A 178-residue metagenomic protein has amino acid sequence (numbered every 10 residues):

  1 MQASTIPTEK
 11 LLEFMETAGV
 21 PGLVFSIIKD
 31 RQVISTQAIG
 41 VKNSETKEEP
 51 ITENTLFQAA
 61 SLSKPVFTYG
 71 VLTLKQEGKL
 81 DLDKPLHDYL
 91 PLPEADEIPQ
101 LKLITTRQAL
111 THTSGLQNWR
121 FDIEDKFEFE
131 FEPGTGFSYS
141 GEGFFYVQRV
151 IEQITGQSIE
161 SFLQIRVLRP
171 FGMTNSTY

Functional and structural regions predicted by a protein language model:
Q2-F57, K79, F121-E130: Short, conserved catalytic-motif segment at the N-terminal edge
I6-L11, F25, R31, Q58-D83 (+1 more regions): Active-site SXXK
F14, V150, P170: Short alpha-helical functional segments enriched in proximate histidine and acidic residues
E53, Q58-L62, L74-Q117, F121 (+1 more regions): Active-site helix/loop module of the DD-peptidase/beta-lactamase fold, centered on the serine-lysine SxxK catalytic
F67, S114, N118, G143-F144: Membrane-embedded alpha-helical core segments of multi-pass
P133-F137: Solvent-exposed loop and edge beta-strand segments that line ligand/cofactor-binding and catalytic clefts
S138-E142, T155: Short, contiguous, pocket-lining structural segments that sit at or immediately flank catalytic/ligand-binding sites
